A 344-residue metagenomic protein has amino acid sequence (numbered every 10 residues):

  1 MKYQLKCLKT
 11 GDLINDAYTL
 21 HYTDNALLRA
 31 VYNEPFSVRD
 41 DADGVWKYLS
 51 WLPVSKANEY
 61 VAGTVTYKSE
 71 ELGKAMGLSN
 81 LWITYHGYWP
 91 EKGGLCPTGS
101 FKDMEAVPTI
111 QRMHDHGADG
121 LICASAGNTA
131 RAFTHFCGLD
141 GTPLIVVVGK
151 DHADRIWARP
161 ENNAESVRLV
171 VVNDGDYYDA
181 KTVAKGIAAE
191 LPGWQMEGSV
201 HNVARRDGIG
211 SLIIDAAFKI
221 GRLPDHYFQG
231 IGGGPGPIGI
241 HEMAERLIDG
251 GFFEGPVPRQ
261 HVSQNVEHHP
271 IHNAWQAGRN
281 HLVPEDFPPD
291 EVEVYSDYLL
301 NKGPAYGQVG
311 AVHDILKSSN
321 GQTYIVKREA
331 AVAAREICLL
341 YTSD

Functional and structural regions predicted by a protein language model:
M1-S343: PLP-dependent amino-acid enzyme catalytic core
